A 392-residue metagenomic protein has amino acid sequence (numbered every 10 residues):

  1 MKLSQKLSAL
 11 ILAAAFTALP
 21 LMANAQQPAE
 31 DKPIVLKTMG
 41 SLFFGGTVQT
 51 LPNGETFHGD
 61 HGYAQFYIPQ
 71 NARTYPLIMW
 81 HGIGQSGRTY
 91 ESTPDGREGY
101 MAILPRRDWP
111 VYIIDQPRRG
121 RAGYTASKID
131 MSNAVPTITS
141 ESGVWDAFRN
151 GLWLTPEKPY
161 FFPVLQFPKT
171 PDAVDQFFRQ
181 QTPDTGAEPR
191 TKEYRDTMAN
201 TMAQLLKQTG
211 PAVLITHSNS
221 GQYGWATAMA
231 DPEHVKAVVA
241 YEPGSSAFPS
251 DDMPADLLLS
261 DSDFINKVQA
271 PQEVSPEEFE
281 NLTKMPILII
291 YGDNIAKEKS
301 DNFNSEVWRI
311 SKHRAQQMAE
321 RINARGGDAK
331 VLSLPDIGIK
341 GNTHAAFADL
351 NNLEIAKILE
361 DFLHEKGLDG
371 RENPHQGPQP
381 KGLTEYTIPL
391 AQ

Functional and structural regions predicted by a protein language model:
Q27-A72: N-terminal cap/lid segment of alpha/beta-hydrolase-fold proteins
T74-I83: Short beta-strand element of the alpha/beta-hydrolase
G87-G99, Q116, D301: The serine-hydrolase catalytic nucleophile loop
R97-G123: Conserved alpha/beta-hydrolase
K192-V213: Conserved acidic catalytic loop of the alpha/beta-hydrolase fold
I215-G224: Gly/Ala-rich beta-loop-alpha elbow adjacent to hydrolase catalytic centers
P243-S245, S250-R325, K330-L332: The feature captures the conserved acid-bearing segment of alpha/beta-hydrolase catalytic domains
G341, A345-P389: Catalytic active-site module of serine/aspartate enzymes centered on a nucleophile-bearing elbow/loop
